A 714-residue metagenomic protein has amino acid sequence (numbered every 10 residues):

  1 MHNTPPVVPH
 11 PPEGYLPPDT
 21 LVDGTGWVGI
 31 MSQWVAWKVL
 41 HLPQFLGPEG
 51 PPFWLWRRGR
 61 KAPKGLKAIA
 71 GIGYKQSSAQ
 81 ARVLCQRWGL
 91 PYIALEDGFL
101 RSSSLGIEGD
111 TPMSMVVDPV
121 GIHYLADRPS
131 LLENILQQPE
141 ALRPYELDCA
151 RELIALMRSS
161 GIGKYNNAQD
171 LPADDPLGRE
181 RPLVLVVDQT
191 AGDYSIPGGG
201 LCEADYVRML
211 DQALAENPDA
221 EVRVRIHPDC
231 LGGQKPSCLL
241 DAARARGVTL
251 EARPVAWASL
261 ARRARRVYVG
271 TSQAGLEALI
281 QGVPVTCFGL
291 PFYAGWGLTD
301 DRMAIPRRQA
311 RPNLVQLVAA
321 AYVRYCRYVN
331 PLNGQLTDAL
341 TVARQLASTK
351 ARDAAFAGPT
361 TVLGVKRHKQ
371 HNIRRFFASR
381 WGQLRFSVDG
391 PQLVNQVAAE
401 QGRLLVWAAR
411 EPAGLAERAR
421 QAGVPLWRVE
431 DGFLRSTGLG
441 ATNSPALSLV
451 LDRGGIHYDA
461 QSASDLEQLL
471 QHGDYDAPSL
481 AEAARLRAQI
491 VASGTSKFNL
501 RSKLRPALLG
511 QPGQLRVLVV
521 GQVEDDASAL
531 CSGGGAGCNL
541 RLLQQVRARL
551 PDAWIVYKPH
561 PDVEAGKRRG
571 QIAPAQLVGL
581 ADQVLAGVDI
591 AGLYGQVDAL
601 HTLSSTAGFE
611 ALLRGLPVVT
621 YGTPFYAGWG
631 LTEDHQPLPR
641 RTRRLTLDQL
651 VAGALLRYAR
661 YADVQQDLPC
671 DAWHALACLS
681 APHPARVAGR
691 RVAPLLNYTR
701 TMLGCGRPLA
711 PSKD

Functional and structural regions predicted by a protein language model:
H2-D714: Catalytic-core helical/loop segments in enzymes performing group transfer/polymerization on anionic/lipid-linked
